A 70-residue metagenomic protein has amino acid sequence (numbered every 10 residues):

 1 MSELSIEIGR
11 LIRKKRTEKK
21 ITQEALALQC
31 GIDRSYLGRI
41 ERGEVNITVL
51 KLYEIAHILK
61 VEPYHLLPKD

Functional and structural regions predicted by a protein language model:
M1-E7: A detector for short, charged/polar N-terminal pre-domain segments
E3, R42, V61: Short, conserved catalytic or interaction motifs in soluble domains
R10-A25, Q29, E54: Short basic helix-loop element that most often maps to the first helix and adjoining turn of HTH DNA-binding modules
I12, L26-A27, L37-I40, L66: Conserved hydrophobic/aromatic packing and binding residues within compact polymer-binding modules
G31-V45: Recognition helix of helix-turn-helix/homeodomain-like DNA-binding domains that insert into the DNA major groove
K51-H65: DNA major-groove recognition helix of helix-turn-helix/homeodomain DNA-binding modules
